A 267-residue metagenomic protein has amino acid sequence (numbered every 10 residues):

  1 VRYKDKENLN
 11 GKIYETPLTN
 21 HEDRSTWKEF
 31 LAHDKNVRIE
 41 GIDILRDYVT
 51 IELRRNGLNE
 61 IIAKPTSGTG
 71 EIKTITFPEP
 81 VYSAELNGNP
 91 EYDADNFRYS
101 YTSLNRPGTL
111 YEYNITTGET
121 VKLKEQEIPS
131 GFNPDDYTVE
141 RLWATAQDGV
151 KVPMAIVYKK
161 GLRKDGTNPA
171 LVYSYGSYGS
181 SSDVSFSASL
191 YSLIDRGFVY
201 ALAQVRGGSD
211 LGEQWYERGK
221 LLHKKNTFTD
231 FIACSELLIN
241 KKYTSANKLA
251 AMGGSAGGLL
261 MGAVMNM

Functional and structural regions predicted by a protein language model:
V1-R2, N10-G11, Y92-V121: Structured, non-catalytic alpha/beta "coupling" segments that mediate domain-domain communication and provide generic
V1-T16, N20-D23: Beta-sheet-dominated scaffold domains
V1-Y3, F30-E52, P80-S100, E140 (+1 more regions): Conserved beta-propeller blade repeats
E7, R55-G57, E91-D93, L104-N105 (+2 more regions): Short flexible coil/turn linkers enriched for glycine and charged/polar residues that connect secondary-structure
E7-E15, G57-K64, N105-E112: Structural motif
P17-D43, T66-G88, G118-D136: Multi-bladed beta-propeller domains
P78, Y113-E119, L123-A250, G254-S255 (+1 more regions): Cap/lid segment of the alpha/beta-hydrolase catalytic domain
